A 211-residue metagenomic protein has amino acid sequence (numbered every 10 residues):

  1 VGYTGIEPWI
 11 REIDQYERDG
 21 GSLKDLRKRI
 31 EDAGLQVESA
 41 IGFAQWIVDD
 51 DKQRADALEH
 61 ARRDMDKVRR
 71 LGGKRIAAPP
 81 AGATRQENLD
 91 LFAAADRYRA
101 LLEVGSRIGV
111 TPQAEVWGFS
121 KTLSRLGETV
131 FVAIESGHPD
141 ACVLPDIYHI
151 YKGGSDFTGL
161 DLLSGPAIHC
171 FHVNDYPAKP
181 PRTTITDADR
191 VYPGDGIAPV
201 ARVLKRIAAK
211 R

Functional and structural regions predicted by a protein language model:
V1-R11, L71-G72: Catalytic domains of carbohydrate-active enzymes, especially glycoside hydrolases
G5-I6, A40, A100-I197, K210: Acidic/histidine-rich catalytic cores of soluble enzymes
E7-E31, P80-Q86: Glycine-rich, proline-tolerant flexible connector loops at the mouths of alpha/beta enzymes
W9, F43, P79, N174: Conserved residues at the C-terminal ends of beta-strands
E12, Q45-R54, T84, Y148 (+1 more regions): The substrate-binding groove and active-site-proximal loops of carbohydrate-active enzymes, especially glycoside
Y16, F43, A81, T184-A188: Vicinal oxygen chelate
D19-D32, R62-R70, D156-H169, A201-A209: Short amphipathic alpha-helices and their capping/turn segments at secondary-structure boundaries
R29-D32, Q36, I47-V143, K152: Active-site acidic/histidine proton-transfer and metal-coordination neighborhood in alpha/beta enzyme cores
